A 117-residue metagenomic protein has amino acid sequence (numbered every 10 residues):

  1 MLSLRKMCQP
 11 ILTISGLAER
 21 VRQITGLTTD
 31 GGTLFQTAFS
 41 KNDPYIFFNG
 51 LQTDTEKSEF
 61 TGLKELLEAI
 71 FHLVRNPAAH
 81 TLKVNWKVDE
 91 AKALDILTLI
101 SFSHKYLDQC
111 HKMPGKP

Functional and structural regions predicted by a protein language model:
M1-I70, V84-K87, A91, Q109-P117: Amphipathic alpha-helical interface elements
L12, I70-V74, L99, S103: Amphipathic, well-ordered alpha-helical segments in soluble domains
L73-N85: Short helix/strand-capping connector loops at secondary-structure junctions
I96-C110: Structured adenosyl-cofactor binding patch, chiefly the S-adenosyl-L-methionine
